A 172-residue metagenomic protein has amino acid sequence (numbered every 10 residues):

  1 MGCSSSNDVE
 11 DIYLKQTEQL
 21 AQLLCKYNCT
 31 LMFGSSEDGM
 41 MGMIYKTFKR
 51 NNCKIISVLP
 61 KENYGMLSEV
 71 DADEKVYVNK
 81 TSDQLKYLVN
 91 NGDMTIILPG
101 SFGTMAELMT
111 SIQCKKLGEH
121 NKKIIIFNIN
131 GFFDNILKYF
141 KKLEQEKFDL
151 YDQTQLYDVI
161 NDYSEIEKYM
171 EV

Functional and structural regions predicted by a protein language model:
M1-K54: Glycine-rich beta-alpha loop segments
E10-I12, M105-L108: Glycine/threonine-rich flexible loop motifs
S35-P99, G103: Acidic/glycine-enriched connector segments
D38-K46, F132-E144: Glycine-rich, charge-decorated loop segments at or immediately adjacent to ligand/cofactor-binding or catalytic sites
G42-T47, E107-L117: Short Gly/Thr/Asp-enriched flexible loops that form oxyanion-binding sites at enzyme active sites
L59, L98, C114-K138, Y151-Q153: Short, acidic/small-residue loops that bind anionic groups at enzyme active sites
M94, E146-V172: A charged, well-structured terminal subsegment
